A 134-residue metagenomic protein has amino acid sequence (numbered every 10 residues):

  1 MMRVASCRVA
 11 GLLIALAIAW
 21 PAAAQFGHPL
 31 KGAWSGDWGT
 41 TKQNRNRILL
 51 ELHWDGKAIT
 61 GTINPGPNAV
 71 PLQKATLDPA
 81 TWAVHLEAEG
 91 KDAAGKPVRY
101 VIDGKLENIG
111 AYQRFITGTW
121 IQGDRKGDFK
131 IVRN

Functional and structural regions predicted by a protein language model:
M1-G11: Bacterial N-terminal signal peptides that target proteins for export
A10-P21: Bacterial N-terminal signal peptides
Q25-N134: Central antiparallel beta-sheet cores of small beta-barrel/beta-sandwich binding domains
